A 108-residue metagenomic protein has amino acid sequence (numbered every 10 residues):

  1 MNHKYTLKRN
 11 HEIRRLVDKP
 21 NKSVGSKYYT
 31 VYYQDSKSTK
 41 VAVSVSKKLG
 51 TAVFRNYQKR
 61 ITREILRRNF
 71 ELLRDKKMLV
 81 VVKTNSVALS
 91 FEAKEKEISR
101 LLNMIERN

Functional and structural regions predicted by a protein language model:
M1-N108: Positively charged, solvent-exposed patches that mediate nucleic-acid binding
